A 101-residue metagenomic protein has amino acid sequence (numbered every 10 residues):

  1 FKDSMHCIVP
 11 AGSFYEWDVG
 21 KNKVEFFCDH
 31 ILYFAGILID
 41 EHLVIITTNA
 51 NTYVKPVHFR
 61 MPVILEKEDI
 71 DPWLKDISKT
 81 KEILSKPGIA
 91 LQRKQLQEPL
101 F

Functional and structural regions predicted by a protein language model:
F1-F101: A structured binding-face within diverse protein domains that lines the active/interaction site
